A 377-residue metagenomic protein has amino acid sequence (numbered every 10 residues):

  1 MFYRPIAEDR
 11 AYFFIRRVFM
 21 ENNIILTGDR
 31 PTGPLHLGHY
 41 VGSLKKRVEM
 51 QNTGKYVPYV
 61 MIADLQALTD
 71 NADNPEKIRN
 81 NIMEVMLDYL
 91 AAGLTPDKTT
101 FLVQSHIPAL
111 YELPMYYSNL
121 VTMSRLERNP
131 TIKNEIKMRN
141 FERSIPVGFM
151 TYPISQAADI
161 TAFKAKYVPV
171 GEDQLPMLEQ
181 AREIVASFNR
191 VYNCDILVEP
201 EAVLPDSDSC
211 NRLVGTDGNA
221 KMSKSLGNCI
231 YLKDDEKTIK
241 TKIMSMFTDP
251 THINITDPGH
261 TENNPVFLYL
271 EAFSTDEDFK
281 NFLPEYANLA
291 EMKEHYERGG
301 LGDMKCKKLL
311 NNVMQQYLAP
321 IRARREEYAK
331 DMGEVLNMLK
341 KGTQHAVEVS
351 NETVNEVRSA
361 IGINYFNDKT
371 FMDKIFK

Functional and structural regions predicted by a protein language model:
M1-F19: Short, Lys/Arg-enriched N-terminal segments with co-localized hydrophobic residues within the first ~10-30 amino acids
I15-N23, F366-N367: Extreme N-terminus of proteins, especially the signal/transit-peptide cleavage junction and the first residues
E21-A158, Q316-L318, E326: N-terminal Rossmann-like or analogous alpha/beta NTP/dinucleotide-binding catalytic cores that position adenine
L35-L44, Y59, D73-N81, D97 (+6 more regions): Structured ligand/cofactor/substrate-binding pocket environments in proteins
S43, R47, V85, M177 (+3 more regions): Alpha-helical packing segments of well-folded alpha/beta enzyme cores
R128-N129, A165-K166, S225: A short secondary-structure junction signal
R182-K377: Conserved nucleotide- and phosphate/pyrophosphate-binding catalytic cores in adenylate/nucleotidyl-handling enzymes
